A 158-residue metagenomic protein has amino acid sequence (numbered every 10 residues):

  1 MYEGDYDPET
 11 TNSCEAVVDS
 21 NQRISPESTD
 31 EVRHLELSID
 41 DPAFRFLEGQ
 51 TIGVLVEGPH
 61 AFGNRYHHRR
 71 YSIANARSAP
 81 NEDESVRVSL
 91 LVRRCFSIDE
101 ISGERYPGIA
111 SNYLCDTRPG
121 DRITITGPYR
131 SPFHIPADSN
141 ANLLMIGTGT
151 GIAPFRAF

Functional and structural regions predicted by a protein language model:
Y2, V18, R33, I101-E104 (+3 more regions): Generic alpha-helix detector with strongest preference for long hydrophobic helices that associate with membranes
Y2-V17, S28-D30, I123-T124: Reductase modules of NAD(P)H-dependent flavoproteins
Y6-D7, D19-R118: Ferredoxin-reductase
E9, P42, N140-L144: Exposed boundary/loop context
N12, H67, S139: Exposed loop/turn and edge beta-strand positions of beta-sandwich/beta-sheet ligand-binding modules
S13, F46, P132-F133: Aromatic-residue hotspot detector
G108-F158: FNR/FR-type flavoprotein reductase catalytic core
